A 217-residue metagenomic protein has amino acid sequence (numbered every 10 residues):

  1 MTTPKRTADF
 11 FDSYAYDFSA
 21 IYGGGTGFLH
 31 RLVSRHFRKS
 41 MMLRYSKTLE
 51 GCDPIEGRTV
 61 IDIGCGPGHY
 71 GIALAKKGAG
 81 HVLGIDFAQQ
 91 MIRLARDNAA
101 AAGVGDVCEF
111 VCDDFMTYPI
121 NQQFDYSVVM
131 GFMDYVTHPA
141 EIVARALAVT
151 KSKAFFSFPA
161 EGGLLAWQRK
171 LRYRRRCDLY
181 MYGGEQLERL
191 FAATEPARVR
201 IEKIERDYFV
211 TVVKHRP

Functional and structural regions predicted by a protein language model:
M1-C52: Conserved class I S-adenosyl-L-methionine
I61, H69-V107, V111-C112: Class I SAM-dependent methyltransferase SAM/SAH-binding core
G66: Conserved glycine-rich SAM-binding loop
Y126-T137: A short SAM/SAH-binding and catalytic strip from SAM-dependent methyltransferases
A140-S152: A short glycine-rich, Lys/Arg-flanked "PGG" loop and its adjoining helix->strand segment in the class I
K151-P159: Conserved beta-strand signature within the Rossmann-like core of class I S-adenosyl-L-methionine
P159-D178: Short, glycine-/aromatic-enriched active-site segment of Class I SAM-dependent methyltransferases
D178-E195: Short alpha-helix
